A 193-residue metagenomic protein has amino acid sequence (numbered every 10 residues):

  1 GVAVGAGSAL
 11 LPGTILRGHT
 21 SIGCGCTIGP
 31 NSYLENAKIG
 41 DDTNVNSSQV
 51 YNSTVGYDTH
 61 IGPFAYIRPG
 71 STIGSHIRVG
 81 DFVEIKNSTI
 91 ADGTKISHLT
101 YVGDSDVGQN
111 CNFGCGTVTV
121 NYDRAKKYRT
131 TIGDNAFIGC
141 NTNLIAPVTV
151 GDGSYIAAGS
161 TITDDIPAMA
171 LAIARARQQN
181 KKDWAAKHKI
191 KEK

Functional and structural regions predicted by a protein language model:
V2-I173, Q178-Q179: Structural signal for interior beta-strand "rungs" in well-ordered beta-sheet cores of soluble enzyme domains
K181-K193: Short, charged, intrinsically disordered terminal tails
